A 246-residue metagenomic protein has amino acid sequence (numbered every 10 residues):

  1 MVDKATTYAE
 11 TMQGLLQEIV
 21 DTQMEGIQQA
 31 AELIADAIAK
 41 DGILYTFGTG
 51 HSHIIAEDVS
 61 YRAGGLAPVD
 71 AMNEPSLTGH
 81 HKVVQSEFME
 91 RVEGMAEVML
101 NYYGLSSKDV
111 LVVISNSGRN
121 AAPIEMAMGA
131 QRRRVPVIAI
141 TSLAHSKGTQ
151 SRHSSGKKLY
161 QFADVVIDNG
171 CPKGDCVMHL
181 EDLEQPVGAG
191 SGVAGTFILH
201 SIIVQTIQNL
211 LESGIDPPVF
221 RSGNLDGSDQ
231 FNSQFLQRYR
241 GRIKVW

Functional and structural regions predicted by a protein language model:
M1-T22: Generic N-terminal amphipathic, Lys/Arg-enriched alpha-helix
L15, T22, K40-D41, F162: Structured helix-beta-strand junction loops
I19-V20, I38, L210: Hydrophobic residues in alpha-helical segments
T22-A37, M99: A short, well-structured juxtamembrane/interface segment
M24, G42, V135, G214-I215: Residue-level recognition of short, well-ordered coil/turn positions that link secondary-structure elements
A39, T46-I203: Glycine-rich phosphate-binding loops that contact phosphosugars or nucleotide phosphates
E181-W246: YjeF_N-associated NAD(P)HX repair module
